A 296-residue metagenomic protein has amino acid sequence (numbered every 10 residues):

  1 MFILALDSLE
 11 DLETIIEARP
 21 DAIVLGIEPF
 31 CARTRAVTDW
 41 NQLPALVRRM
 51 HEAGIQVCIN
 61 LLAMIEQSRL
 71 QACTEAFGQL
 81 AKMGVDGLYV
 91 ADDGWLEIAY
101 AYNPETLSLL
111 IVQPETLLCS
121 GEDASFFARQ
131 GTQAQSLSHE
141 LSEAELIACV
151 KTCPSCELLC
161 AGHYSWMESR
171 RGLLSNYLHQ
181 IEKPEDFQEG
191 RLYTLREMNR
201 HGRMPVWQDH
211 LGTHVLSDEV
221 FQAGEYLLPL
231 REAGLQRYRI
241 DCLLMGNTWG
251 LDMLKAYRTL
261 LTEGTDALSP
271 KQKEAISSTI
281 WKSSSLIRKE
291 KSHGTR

Functional and structural regions predicted by a protein language model:
M1-E122, S136-R296: Active-site pocket-lining/capping segments in soluble small-molecule metabolic enzymes
